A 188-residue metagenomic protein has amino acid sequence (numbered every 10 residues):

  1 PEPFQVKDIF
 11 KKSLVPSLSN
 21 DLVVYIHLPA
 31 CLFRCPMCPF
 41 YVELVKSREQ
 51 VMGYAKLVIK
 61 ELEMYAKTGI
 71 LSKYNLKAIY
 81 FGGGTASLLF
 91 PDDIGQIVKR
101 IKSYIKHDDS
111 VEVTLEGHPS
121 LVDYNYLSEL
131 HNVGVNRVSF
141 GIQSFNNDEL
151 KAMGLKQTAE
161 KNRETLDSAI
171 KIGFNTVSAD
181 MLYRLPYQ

Functional and structural regions predicted by a protein language model:
P1-Y25, S72-K73: N-terminal [4Fe-4S]-dependent radical SAM core
V6, D21, P36-M37, Q50 (+1 more regions): A general marker of short, structured functional hotspots
K11, V15-L18, C38, S110 (+1 more regions): General secondary-structure edge motif
S17-L18, H27-A30, K171: Short glycine/proline-enriched loop/turn "hinge" motifs that connect secondary-structure elements and lie
N20-V24, R34, K77, V111: A generic secondary-structure signal marking the coil-to-beta-strand transition
I26-V42: Local cysteine-cluster metal-coordination motifs and their immediate loop/turn environment, predominantly Fe-S cluster
V42-T68, L76-Q188: Conserved non-cysteine loop/helix-boundary elements of the Radical SAM core domain that shape
